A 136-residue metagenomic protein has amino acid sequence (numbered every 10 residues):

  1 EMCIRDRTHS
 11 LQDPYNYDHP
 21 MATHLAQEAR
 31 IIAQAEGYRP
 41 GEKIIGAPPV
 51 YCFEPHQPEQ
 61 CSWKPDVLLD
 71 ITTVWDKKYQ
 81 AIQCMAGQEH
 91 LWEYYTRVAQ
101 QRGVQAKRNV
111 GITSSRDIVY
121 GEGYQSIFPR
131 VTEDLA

Functional and structural regions predicted by a protein language model:
E1, R5-A136: Metal-dependent de-N-acetylase/amidase catalytic core
